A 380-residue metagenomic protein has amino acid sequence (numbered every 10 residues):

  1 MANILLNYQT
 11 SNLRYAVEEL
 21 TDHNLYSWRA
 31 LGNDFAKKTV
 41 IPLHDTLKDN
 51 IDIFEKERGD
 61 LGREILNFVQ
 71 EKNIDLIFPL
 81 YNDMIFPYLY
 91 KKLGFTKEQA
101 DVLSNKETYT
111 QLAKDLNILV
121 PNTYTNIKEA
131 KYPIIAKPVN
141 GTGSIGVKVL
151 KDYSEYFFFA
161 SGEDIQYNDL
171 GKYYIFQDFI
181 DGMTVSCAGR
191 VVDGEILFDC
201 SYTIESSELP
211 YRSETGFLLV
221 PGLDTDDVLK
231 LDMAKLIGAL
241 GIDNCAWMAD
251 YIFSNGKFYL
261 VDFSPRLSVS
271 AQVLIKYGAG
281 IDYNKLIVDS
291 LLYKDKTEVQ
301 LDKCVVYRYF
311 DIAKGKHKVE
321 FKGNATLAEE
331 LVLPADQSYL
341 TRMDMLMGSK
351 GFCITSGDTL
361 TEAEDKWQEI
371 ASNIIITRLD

Functional and structural regions predicted by a protein language model:
M1-T96, K366-A371, I375: ATP-binding N-terminal substructure of ATP-dependent carboxylate-amine bond-forming enzymes
L61-V69, D83-K91, F95-Y124, K128-A130 (+2 more regions): N-terminal beta-alpha lobe that positions the nucleotide/phosphoryl donor in ATP/NTP-coupled carboxylate activation
T110, L119-P121, A136, V149-G182 (+2 more regions): Conserved ATP-binding module of the ATP-grasp superfamily
A113, K131-V149, Y167-C187, D199-T203 (+1 more regions): ATP-grasp fold ATP-binding core
V147-D152, R190-V192, T355: Short beta-strand-to-turn element immediately C-terminal to the catalytic PLP-Schiff-base lysine in fold type I
D178-I242, S264-L291, Y307: ATP-dependent carboxylate/phosphate-activation module, predominantly the ATP-grasp catalytic core and closely related
I237-L274, V299, Y309-A313, H317-V319: Conserved metal-phosphate-binding beta-hairpin within the catalytic cores of diverse ATP-dependent phosphoryl-transfer
V288-D380: Peripheral (often C-terminal) accessory segments that flank ATP-dependent C-N-forming ligase machineries
